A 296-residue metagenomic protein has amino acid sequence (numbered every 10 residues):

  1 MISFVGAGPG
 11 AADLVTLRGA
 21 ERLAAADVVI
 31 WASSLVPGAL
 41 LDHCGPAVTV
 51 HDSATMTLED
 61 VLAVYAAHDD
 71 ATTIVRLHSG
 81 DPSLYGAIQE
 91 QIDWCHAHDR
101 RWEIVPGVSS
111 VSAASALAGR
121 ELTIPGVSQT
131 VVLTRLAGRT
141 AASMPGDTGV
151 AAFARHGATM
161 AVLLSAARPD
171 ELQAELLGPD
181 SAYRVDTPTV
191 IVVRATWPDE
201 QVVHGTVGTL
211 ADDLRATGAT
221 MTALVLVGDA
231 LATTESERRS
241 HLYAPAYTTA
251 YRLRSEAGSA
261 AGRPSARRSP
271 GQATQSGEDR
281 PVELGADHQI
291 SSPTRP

Functional and structural regions predicted by a protein language model:
M1-A113, A211, T274, R295: Class I S-adenosyl-L-methionine
I2, D60, V64, T72-I74 (+4 more regions): A contiguous loop/helix-start segment that scaffolds small-molecule binding in enzyme catalytic cores
P9-G10, S79-G80, L117, G126-S128 (+2 more regions): Residue-level signal for pocket-adjacent positions within structured domains
D42-H43, L117-A118, E175: Residue-level signal for well-ordered alpha-helical positions
A47-T49, R120-P125, P179, V207-T209: Short, hinge-like loop/turn segments at secondary-structure boundaries
S109-A113, G119, T222-A223: Short alpha-helices
S115-A142: Short, glycine-/small-residue-rich phosphate/pyrophosphate-handling segment
